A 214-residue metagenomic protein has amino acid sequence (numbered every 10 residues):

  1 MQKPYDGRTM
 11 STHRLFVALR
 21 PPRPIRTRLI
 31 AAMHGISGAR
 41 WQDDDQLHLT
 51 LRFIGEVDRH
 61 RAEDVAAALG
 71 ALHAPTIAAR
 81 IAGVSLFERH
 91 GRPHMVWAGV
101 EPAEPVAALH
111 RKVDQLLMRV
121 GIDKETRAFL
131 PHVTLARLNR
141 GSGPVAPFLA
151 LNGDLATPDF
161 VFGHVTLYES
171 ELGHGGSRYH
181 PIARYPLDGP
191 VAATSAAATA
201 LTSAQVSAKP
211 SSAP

Functional and structural regions predicted by a protein language model:
Q2-A204, P214: Histidine-dependent nucleotide/RNA phosphoesterase domain, centered on the 2H-phosphoesterase fold with its duplicated
